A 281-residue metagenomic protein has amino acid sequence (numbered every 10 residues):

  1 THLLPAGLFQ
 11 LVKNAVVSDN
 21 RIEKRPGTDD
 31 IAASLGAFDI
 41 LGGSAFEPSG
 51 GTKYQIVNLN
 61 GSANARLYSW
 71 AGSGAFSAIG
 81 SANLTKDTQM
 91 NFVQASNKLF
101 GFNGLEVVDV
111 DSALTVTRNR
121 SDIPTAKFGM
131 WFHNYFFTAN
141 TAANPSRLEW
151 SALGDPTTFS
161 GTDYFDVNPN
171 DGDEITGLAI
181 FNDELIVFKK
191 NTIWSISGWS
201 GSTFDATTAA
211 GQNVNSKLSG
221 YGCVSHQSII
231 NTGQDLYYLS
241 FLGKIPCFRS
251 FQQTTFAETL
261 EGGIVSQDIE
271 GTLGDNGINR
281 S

Functional and structural regions predicted by a protein language model:
T1-A75, T125-G201: N-terminal beta-propeller domains
T28-S34, F76-A82, T115-R120, T162-N168 (+1 more regions): A short beta-strand motif characteristic of beta-propeller blades
G36-P48, N83-S96, D122-H133, D173-G177 (+2 more regions): Repeated scaffold domains used in trafficking and secretory/extracellular systems, primarily beta-propellers
A65-A95: A broadly used, surface-exposed interaction patch
Y68-W70, F102, V108-D111, A139 (+4 more regions): Hydrophobic/aromatic beta-strand positions that recur at structurally equivalent sites within the blades
G74-A78, L114-T117, P156-G161, G201-Q212 (+1 more regions): Beta-strand initiation motifs
Q89-S121: Hydrophobic or amphipathic alpha-helical targeting/insertion segments
N97, Y135, T176-S281: Beta-sheet-dominated scaffold domains
